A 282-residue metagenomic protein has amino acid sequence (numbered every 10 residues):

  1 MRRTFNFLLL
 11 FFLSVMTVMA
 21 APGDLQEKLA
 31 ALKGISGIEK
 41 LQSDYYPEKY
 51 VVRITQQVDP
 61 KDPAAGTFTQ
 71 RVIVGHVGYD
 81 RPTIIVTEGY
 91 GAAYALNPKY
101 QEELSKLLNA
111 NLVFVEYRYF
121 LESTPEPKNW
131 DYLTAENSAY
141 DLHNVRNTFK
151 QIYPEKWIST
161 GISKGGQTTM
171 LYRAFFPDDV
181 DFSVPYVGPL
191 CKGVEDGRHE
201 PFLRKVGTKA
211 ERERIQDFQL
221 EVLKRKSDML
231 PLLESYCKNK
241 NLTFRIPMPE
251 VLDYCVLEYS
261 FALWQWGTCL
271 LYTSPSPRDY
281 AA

Functional and structural regions predicted by a protein language model:
A21-N111: Catalytic-loop region of hydrolases
L107-E122: Conserved alpha/beta-hydrolase
Y132-F149: Alpha/beta-hydrolase active-site loop
P154-I162: Alpha/beta-hydrolase fold nucleophile elbow
G161, G165, T169: Gly/Ala-rich beta-loop-alpha elbow adjacent to hydrolase catalytic centers
L171-F182: Conserved hydrolase catalytic core segment
V180-L230: A catalytic-pocket lid/entrance helix-loop region that shapes and gates access to the active site across common
Y272-A282: Single conserved hydrophobic/aromatic residue that forms the stacking wall/gate of nucleotide- or nucleobase-binding
